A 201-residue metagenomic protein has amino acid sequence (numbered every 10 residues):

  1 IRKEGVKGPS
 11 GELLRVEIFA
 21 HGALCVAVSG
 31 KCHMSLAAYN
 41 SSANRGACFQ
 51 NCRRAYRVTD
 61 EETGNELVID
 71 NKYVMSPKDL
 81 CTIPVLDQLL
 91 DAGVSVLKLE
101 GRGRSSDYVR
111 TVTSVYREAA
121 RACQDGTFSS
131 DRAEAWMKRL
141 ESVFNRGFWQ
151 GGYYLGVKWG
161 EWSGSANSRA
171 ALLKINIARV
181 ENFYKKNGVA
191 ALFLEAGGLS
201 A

Functional and structural regions predicted by a protein language model:
I1-A201: Surface-exposed amphipathic alpha-helical tracts and adjacent flexible/coil segments at the periphery of soluble enzymes
